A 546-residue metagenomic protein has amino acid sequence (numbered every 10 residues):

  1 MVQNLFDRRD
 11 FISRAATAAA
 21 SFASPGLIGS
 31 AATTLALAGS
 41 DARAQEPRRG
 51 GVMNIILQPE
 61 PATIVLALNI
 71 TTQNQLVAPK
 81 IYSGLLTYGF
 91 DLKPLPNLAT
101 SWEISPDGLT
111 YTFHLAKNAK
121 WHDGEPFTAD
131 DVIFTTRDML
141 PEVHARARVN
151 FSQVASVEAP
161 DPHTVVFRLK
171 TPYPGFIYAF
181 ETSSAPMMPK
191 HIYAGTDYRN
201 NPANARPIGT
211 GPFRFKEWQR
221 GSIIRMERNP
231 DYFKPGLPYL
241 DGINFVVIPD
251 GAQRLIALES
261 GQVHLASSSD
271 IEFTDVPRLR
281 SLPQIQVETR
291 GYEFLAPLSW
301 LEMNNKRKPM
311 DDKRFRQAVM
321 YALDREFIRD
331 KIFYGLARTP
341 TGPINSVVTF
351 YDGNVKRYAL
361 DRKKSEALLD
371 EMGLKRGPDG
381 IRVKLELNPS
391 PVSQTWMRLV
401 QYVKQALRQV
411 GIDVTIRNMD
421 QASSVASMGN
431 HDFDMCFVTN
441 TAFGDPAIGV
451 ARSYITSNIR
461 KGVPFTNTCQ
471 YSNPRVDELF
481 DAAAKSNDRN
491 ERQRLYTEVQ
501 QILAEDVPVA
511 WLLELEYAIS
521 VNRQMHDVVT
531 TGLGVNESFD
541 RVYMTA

Functional and structural regions predicted by a protein language model:
D41, M139, S156-E158, K216-E227 (+2 more regions): Extracellular/periplasmic solute-recognition and catalytic clefts
I56-P106, R137, V149, R206-T210 (+1 more regions): N-terminal lobe/hinge region of extracytoplasmic solute-binding protein
G89-K93, E181-P238, G242, K363-A367: Gly/Pro-rich hinge or "lid" segments in bacterial periplasmic/extracellular proteins
R148-Y193, E217: Surface-exposed binding/hinge segments that line and control ligand-binding clefts or catalytic entry sites
R220, S267, I271, V348-T349 (+4 more regions): Ligand/substrate-recognition segments at binding pockets and active sites
R225-R228, M310-Q405, Q470-L479, E498 (+1 more regions): Append "and occasionally in soluble cytosolic enzymes with long acidic Gly/Pro-rich linkers
R329, A367, Q409, D413-S424 (+2 more regions): Extracytoplasmic/peripheral linker and loop segments enriched in polar/acidic and small residues with frequent Thr/Pro
I519-A546: Long beta-strand-rich cores associated with HINT superfamily self-processing modules
